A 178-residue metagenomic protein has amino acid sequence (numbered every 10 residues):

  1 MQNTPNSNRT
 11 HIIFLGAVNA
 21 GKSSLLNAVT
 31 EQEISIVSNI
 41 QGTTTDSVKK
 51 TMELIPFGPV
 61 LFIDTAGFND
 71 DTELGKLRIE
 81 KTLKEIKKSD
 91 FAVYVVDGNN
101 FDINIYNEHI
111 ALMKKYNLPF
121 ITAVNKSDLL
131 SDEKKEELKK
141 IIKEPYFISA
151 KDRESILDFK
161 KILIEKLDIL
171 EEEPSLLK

Functional and structural regions predicted by a protein language model:
M1-K76, E80-E85: Conserved G1/Walker A P-loop phosphate-binding module
L15-V18, Y94-V96, I148-S149: Surface-exposed loop and edge beta-strand positions of immunoglobulin-like domains
G42-T43, G67-N69, N99-F101, K126-S131 (+1 more regions): Conserved nucleotide-binding/hydrolysis micro-motifs of P-loop NTPases
L54-G58, L77-P145: Conserved C-terminal guanine-recognition region of P-loop GTPase G domains, centered on the G4
L118-I121, K126-K178: Canonical P-loop GTPase G-domain recognition
